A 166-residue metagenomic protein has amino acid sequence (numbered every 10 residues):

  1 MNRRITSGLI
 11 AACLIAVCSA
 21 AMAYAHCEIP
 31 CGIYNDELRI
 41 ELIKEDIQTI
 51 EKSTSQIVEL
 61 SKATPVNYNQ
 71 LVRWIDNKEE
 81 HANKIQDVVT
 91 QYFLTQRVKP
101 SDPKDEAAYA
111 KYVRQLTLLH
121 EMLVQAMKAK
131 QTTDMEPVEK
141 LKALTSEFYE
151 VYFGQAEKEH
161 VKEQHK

Functional and structural regions predicted by a protein language model:
M1-I10: Bacterial N-terminal signal peptides that target proteins for export
C18-M22: N-terminal signal peptide c-region/cleavage motif recognized by signal peptidases
A23-V66, R73: Immediate post-signal-peptide N-terminus of mature secreted/exported proteins
C31-L42, N67-W74, A107-R114, A129-T133 (+1 more regions): Non-transmembrane, amphipathic alpha-helical segments
L42-E45, T49-K52, Q56, N77 (+5 more regions): Charged, amphipathic alpha-helical oligomerization/scaffolding segments
K52, I57-E59, A63, E147-K166: Extended amphipathic alpha-helical interaction segments
T54-Q96: Alpha-helical segments in soluble extracytoplasmic regions
A108-A156: Helix-rich interaction surfaces within compact, conserved domain-sized segments that mediate assembly or partner
